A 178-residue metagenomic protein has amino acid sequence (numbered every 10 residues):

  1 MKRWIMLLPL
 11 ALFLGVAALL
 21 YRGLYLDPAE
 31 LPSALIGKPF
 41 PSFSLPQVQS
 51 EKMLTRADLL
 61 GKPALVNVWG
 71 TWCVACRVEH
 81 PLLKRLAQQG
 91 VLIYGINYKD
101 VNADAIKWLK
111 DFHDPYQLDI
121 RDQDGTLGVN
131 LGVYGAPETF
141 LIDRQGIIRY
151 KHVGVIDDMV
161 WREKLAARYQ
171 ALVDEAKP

Functional and structural regions predicted by a protein language model:
M1-P46, P178: N-terminal targeting signals for export/organelle localization
M6, K110-P115, D122-V173, P178: Thiol/disulfide oxidoreductase modules built on the thioredoxin-like
S42, G90, Y116-Q117: A generic structural signal for alpha->beta connector loops
F43-L65: A short beta-strand-turn-helix
K62-A64, V68-W72, G135: Short pre-active-site segment immediately N-terminal to redox-active cysteine/selenocysteine motifs in thiol-based
L65-V66, I93, T139: Hydrophobic beta-strand anchors of alpha/beta hydrolase catalytic cores
T71-V78, E138: C-type cytochrome heme c attachment motif
R77-H113, Q123-V129: Structural microenvironment flanking redox-active thiols in thiol-disulfide oxidoreductases
